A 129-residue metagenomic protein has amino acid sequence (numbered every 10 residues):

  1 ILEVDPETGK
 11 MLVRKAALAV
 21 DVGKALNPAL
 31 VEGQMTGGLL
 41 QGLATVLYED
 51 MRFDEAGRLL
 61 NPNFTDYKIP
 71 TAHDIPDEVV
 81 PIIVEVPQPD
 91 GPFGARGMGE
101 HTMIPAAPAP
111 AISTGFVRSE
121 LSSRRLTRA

Functional and structural regions predicted by a protein language model:
I1-A129: Cofactor-binding beta-sheet edge motifs in enzyme active sites
